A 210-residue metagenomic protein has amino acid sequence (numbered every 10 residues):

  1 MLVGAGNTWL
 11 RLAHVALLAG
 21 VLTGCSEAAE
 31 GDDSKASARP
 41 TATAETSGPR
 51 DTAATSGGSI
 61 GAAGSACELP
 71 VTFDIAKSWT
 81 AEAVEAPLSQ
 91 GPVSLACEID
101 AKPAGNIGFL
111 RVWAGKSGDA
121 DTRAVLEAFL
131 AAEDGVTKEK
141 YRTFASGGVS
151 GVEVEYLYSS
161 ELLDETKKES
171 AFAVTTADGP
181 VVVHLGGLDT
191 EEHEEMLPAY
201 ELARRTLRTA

Functional and structural regions predicted by a protein language model:
M1-A13: Bacterial N-terminal signal peptides that target proteins for export
V21-G24: C-terminal motif of bacterial Sec signal peptides marking the signal peptidase cleavage site
S26-A29: Bacterial signal peptide processing site
S34-G61: Post-signal peptide N-terminal segment of mature Sec-exported envelope proteins
S56-A63, V93, G148-Y156: Short, hydrophobic/aromatic-rich segments at coil-to-beta transitions
A62-D121: Secretory pathway targeting signatures of secreted, lumenal, and periplasmic proteins
W79, V181-A210: Surface-exposed amphipathic alpha-helical segments
L126-V174: Signature of long, low-cysteine stretches enriched in small and polar/charged residues
